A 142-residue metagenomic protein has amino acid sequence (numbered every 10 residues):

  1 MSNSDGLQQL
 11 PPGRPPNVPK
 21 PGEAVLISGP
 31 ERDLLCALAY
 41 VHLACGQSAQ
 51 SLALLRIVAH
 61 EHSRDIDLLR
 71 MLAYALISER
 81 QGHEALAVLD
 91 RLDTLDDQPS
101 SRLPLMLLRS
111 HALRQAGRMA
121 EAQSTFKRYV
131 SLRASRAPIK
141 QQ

Functional and structural regions predicted by a protein language model:
S63, D97-S100, A134: Short coil turns that delineate tetratricopeptide repeat
A87-L95, S110-A137: TPR/TPR-like (Sel1-like) alpha-helical repeat modules
